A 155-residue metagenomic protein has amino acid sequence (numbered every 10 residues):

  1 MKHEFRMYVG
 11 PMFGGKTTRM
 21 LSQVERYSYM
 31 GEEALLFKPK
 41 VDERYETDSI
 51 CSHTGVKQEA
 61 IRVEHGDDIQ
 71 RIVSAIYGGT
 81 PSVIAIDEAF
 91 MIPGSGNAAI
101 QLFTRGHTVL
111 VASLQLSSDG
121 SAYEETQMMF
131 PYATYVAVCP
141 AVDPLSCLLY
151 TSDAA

Functional and structural regions predicted by a protein language model:
K2-I72, G120-E125: Conserved P-loop
V73-P81: Short basic/glycine-enriched coil/helix segment immediately N-terminal to the Walker B
A85: SF2 helicase catalytic motif II
F90-A98: Conserved ATPase-coupling elements of RecA-like P-loop NTPase cores
F103-E124: Sensor-1/coupling segment of RecA-like P-loop NTPase cores
Q127-P140: A short helix-turn-beta junction within AAA+ P-loop NTPase domains corresponding to the substrate/partner-engaging
D143-S146: Short cysteine-rich clusters marking metal-coordination/redox-active sites
Y150-A155: Conserved small/polar residues in nucleotide/adenosyl-binding loops
